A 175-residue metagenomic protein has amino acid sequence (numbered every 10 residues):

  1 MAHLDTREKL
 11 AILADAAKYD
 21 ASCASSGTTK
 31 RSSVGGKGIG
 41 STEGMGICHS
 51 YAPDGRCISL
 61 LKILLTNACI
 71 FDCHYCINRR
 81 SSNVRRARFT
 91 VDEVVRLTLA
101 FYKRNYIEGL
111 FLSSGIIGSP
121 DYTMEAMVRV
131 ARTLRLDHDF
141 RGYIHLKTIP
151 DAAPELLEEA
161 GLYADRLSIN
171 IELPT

Functional and structural regions predicted by a protein language model:
M1-A68: Flexible, acidic/Gly-rich N-terminal and inter-domain linker regions that tether and position cofactor-handling modules
G40, H49, P53-R56, H74 (+3 more regions): General secondary-structure edge motif
C48-Y51, A100, L157: Short, flexible, glycine/charge-rich loop motifs used to bind or transfer phosphoryl groups or to couple energy/partner
S59, D72-Y75, A87: Short N-terminal amphipathic alpha-helices
N67-R79: Local cysteine-cluster metal-coordination motifs and their immediate loop/turn environment, predominantly Fe-S cluster
R79-V94, Y102-V128, T133-T175: Core AdoMet radical
